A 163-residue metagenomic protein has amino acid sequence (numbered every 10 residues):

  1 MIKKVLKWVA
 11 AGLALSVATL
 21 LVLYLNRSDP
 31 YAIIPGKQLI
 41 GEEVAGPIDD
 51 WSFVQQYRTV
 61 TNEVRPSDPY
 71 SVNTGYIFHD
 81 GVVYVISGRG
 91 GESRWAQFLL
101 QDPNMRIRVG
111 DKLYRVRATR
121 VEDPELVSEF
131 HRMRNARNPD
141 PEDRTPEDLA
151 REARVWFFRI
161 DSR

Functional and structural regions predicted by a protein language model:
M1-V17: N-terminal Sec-pathway targeting helices
I2-L6, L21-Y24, S28: Short amphipathic, positively biased membrane-proximal segments that drive organelle/inner-membrane targeting
A14, V85-I86, T145-E147: Alpha-helical interaction segments
V17-L25, P47-V60, Q97-R106, R151-F158: Short N-terminal helix-initiation segments at or just after the protein's N-terminus
L23-Y70: Short, conserved active-site entrance elements at the starts or edges of catalytic domains
L39-E42, V54-Q56, Y84-S87, R94-Q97 (+1 more regions): A short linear-motif detector with a strong N-terminal bias
Q55-R89, R108, R117: Short beta-strand segments
P69, G90-R163: Short, structured beta-strand-loop surface elements
